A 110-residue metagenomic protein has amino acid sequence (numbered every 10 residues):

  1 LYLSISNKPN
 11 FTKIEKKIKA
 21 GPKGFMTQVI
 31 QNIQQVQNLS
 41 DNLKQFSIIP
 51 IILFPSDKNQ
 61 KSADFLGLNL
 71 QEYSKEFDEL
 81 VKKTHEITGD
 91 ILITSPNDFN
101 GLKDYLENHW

Functional and structural regions predicted by a protein language model:
L1-N7, I18, F25-T27, F46-I52 (+1 more regions): Hydrophobic faces of well-ordered beta-strands that scaffold small-molecule active sites in alpha/beta enzyme cores
P9-T12, V29-Q45, D98-H109: Active-site-adjacent beta->alpha loops and helix N-cap segments on the catalytic face of soluble alpha/beta enzymes
F11, Q71-D78, P96-F99: Electropositive phosphate-/nucleotide-binding environments in soluble metabolic enzymes
I14-E15, P22: Short, well-ordered alpha-helical segments
I18, N32, P55-K58, D98-F99: Intrinsic-disorder/low-complexity, polar/charged segments
I18-K19, H85: Non-catalytic positions within long, well-ordered alpha-helices that form the structural scaffold/packing of enzyme
S47-G89: Catalytic-face loop-and-helix region of soluble metabolic enzyme cores
V81-W110: C-terminal extensions of enzymes
